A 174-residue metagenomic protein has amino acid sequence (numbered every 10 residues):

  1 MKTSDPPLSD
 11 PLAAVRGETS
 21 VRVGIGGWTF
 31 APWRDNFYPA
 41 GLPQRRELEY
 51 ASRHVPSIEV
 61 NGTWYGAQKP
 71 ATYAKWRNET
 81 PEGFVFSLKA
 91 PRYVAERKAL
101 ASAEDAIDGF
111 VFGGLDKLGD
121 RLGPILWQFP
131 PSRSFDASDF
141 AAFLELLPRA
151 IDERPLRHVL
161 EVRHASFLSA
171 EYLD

Functional and structural regions predicted by a protein language model:
M1-D174: Residues lining hydrophobic/aromatic ligand-binding pockets adjacent to catalytic sites
